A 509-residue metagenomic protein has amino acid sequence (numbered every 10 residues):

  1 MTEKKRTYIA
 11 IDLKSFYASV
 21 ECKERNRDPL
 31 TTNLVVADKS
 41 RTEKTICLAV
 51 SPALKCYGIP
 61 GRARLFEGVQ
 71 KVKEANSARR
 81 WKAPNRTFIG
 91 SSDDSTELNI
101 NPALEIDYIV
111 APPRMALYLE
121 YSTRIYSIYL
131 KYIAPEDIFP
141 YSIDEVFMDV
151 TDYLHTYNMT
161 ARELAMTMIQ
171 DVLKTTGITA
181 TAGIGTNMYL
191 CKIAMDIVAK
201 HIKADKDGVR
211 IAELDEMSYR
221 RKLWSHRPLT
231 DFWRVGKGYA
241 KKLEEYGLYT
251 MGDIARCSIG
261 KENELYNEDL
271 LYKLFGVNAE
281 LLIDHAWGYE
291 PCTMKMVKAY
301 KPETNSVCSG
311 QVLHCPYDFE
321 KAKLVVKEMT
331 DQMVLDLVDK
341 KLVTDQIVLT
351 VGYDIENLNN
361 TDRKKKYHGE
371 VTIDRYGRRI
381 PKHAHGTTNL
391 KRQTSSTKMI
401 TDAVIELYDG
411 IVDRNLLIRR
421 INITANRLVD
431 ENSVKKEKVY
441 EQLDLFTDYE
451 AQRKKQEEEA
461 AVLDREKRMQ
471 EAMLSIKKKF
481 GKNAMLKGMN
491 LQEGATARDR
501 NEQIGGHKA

Functional and structural regions predicted by a protein language model:
M1-A509: Basic, low-complexity intrinsically disordered segments
